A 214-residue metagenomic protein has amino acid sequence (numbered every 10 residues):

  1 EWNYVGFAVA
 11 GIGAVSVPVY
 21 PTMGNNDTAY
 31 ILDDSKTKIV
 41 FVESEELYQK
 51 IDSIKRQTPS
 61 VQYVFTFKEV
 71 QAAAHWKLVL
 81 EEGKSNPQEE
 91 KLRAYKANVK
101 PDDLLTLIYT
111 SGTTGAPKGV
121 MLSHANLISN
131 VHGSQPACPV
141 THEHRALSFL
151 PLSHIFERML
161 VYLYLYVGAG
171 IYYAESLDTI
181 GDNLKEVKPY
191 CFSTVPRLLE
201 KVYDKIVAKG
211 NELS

Functional and structural regions predicted by a protein language model:
E1-V17, P21-N25, D33-I39, H144-R145 (+1 more regions): A short helix-loop-beta submotif of the ANL/AMP-binding
V9, V40, L104, T110-T113 (+4 more regions): Conserved S/T- and glycine-rich ATP-binding loop of Class I adenylate-forming
G11-E81: Structural core segment of the AMP-binding/adenylate-forming
G24-D27, S123, S176: Short loop/turn segments at beta->alpha junctions
T66, N86-Y109, A116, P139-R145: Conserved pre-ATP/AMP-binding loop-to-beta segment of ANL
L105-V131: Conserved AMP-binding A3 loop
I128-R145, L152-S214: Conserved AMP-binding/adenylation subdomain of ANL enzymes
